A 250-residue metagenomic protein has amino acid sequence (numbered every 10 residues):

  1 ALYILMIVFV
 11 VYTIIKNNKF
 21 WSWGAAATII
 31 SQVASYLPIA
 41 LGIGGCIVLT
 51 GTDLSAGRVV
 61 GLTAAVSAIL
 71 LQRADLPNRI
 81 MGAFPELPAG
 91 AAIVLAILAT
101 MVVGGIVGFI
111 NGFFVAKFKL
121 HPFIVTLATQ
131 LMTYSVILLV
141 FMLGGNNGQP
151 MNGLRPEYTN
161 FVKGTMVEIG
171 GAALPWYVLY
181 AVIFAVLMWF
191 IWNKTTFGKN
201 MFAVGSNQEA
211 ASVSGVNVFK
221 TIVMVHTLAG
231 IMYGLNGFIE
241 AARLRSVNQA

Functional and structural regions predicted by a protein language model:
A1-A34, F238, A242-N248: Helix-loop-helix hairpins and the membrane-proximal interhelical loops of multi-pass alpha-helical transport proteins
L5-W21, L49, I137-F141, M188-T196: Structural signal for alpha-helical transmembrane segments and their membrane-water exit/capping regions in multi-pass
V10-I14, W23-R79, F113-L120, A210: Single transmembrane alpha-helix segments in multi-pass membrane proteins
W23-S31, A83-V94, G164-V178, V247-A250: Interfacial loop-to-helix junctions that mark the boundaries of transmembrane helices in multi-pass membrane
G45, I69, I106-K117, V140 (+2 more regions): Membrane-interface helix caps of multi-pass small-molecule transporters
P77-Q130: Alpha-helical transmembrane segments within multi-pass membrane transporters and channels
A92-T100, V107-N111, G170-V247: Helix-loop-helix "hairpin" substructures at the membrane interface of multi-pass membrane proteins
P122-T195, T221-M224, R243-Q249: Transmembrane helix-bundle core of multi-pass membrane transporters and related energy-transducing complexes
